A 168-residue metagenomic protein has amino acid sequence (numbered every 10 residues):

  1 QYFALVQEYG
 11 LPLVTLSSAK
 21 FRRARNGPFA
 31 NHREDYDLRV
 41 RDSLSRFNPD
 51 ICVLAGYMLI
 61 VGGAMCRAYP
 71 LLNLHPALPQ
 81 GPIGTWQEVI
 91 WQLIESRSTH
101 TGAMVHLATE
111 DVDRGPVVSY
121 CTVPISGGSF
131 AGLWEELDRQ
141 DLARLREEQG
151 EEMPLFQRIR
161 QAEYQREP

Functional and structural regions predicted by a protein language model:
Q1-P168: One-carbon transfer enzymes
